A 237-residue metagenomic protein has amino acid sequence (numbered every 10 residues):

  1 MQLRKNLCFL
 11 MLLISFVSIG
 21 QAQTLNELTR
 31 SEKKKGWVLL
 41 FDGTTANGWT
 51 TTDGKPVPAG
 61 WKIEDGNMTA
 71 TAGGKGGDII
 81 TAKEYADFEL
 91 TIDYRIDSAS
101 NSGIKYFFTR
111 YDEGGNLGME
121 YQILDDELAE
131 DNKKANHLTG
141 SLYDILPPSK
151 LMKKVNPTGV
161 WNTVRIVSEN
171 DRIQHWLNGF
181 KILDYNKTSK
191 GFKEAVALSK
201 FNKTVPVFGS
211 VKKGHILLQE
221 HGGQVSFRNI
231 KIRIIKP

Functional and structural regions predicted by a protein language model:
M1-T24: Bacterial Sec-dependent N-terminal signal peptides
A22-P237: Carbohydrate-interacting regions of secretory-pathway proteins
